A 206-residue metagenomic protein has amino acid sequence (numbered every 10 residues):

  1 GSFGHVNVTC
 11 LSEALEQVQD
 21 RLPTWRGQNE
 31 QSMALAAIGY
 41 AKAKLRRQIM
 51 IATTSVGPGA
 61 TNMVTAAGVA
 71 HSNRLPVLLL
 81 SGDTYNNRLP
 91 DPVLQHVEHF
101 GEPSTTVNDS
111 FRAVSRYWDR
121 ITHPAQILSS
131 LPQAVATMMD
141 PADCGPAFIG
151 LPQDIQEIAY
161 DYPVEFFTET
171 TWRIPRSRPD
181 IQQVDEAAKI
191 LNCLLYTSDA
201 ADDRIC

Functional and structural regions predicted by a protein language model:
G1-S198: N-terminal alpha/beta PP-like core and its mobile active-site loop of ThDP/TPP-dependent enzymes
Y196, A200-C206: Single conserved hydrophobic/aromatic residue that forms the stacking wall/gate of nucleotide- or nucleobase-binding
